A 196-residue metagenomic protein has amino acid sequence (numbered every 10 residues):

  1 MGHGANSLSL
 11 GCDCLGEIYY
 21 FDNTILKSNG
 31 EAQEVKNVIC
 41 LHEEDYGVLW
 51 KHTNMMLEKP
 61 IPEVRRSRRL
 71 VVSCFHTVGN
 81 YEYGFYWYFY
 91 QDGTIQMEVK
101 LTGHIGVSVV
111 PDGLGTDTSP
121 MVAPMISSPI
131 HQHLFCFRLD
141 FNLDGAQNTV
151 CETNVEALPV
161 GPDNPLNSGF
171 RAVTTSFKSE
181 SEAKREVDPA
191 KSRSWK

Functional and structural regions predicted by a protein language model:
M1-K196: Beta-strand/loop-rich accessory regions of lumenal/periplasmic or secreted enzymes, predominantly carbohydrate-active
